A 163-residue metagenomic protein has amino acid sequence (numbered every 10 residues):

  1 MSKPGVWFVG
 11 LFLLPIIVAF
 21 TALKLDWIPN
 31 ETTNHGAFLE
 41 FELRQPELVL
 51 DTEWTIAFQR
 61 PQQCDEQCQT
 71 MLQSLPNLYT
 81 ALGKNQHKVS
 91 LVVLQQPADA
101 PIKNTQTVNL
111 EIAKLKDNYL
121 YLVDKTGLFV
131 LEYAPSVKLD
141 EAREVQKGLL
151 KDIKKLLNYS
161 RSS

Functional and structural regions predicted by a protein language model:
S2-D26: Hydrophobic membrane-insertion alpha-helices, especially the h-region of bacterial N-terminal signal peptides
W27-R44: Alpha-helical transmembrane signal-anchor/signal-peptide segments
L50-D65, L75: Short active-site neighborhood of thiol/selenol oxidoreductases, capturing the structured segment around
P61-Q67, A98-D99, V137-K138: Short acidic, S/G/P-rich loop/turn micro-motifs used as interaction or catalytic elements
C64-M71, A142, Q146: Solvent-exposed, acidic/flexible segments
L75, N118-P135: A short, hydrophobic beta-strand/beta-hairpin element that forms part of a small beta-sheet core
P76-L122: Structured, soluble extracytoplasmic/luminal domains of envelope-associated proteins
V130, A134-S163: Thiol-/selenol-based redox modules, centered on thioredoxin-like and closely related oxidoreductase domains
